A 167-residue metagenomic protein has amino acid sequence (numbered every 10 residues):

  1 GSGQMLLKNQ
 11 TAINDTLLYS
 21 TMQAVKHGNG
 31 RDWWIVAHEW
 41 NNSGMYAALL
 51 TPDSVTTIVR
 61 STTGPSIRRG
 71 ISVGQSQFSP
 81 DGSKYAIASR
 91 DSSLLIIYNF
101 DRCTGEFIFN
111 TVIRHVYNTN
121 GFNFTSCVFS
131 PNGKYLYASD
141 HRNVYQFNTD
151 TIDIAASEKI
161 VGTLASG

Functional and structural regions predicted by a protein language model:
G1-E39, T62-R68: Asp-box/WD-like beta-propeller blade repeats and closely related beta-sheet repeat scaffolds
G1-Q4, A48-T57, Y98-F107, Q146-A155: Short loop/turn segments immediately following beta-strands, especially the blade-tip and inter-blade linker loops
D15-D32, G70-S83, S126-N132: Structural signature of eukaryotic scaffold interfaces centered on beta-propeller domains
H38-W40, L50, R90-D91, S139-H141: Short loop/turn segments immediately following the C-termini of beta-strands
N41-S43, T51-D53, R60-S83: Active-site lining segments of carbohydrate-active enzymes
G44-Y46, L94-I96, R142-Y145: A short loop-to-beta-strand structural motif that recurs across blades of beta-propeller domains
I113-S126, I154-G167: Conserved blade-ending motifs and adjacent loop-strand segments that build the rim/top face of beta-propeller domains
